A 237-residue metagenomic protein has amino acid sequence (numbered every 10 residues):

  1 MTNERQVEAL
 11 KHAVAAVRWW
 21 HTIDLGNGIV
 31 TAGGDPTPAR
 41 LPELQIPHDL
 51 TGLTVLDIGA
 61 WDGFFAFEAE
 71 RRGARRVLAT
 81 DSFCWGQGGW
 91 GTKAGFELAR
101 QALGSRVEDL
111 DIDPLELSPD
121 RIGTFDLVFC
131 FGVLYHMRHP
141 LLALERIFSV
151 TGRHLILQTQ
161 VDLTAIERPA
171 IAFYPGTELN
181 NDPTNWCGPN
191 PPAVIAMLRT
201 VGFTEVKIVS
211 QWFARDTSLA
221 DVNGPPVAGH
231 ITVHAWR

Functional and structural regions predicted by a protein language model:
M1-N27: N-terminal, positively charged/glycine-rich alpha-helical extensions of SAM-dependent methyltransferases
I29-T54, E68: Conserved alpha-helix/loop element of class I SAM-dependent methyltransferases that forms part of the SAM/SAH-binding
L50, R72, I147-T151: Short, conserved loop/helix-junction motifs that constitute active-site signature segments in enzyme catalytic cores
L53-W61: Conserved class I S-adenosyl-L-methionine
F64-L117: Class I SAM-dependent methyltransferase SAM/SAH-binding core
E116-R121, F125, F129, R138-R237: S-adenosyl-L-methionine-dependent methyltransferase catalytic module, highlighting the catalytic core
